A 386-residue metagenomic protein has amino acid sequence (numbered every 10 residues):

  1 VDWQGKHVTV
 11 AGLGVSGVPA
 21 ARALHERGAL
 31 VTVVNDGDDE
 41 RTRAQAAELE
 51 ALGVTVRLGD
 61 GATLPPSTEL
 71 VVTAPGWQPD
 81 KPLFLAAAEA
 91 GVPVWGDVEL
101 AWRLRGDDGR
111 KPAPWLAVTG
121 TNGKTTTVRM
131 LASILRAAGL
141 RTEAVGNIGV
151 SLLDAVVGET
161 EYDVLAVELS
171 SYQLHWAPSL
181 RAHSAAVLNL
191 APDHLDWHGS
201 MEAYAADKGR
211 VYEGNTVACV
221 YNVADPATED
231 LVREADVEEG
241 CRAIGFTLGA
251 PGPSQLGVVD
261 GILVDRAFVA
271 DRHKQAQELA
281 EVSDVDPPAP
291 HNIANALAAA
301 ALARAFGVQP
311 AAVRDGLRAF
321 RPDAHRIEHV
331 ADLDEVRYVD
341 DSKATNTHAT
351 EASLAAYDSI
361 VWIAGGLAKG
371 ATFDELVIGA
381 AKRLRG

Functional and structural regions predicted by a protein language model:
V1-A117, L131, A138, R318 (+1 more regions): Short, basic phosphate-binding NTP loop
D2-H7, G17-R27, L279-L384: Nucleotide phosphate-binding/pyrophosphate-handling subdomain across enzymes that bind or process nucleotide phosphates
G12, L24, V71, V118 (+10 more regions): Residue-level signal for inorganic ion chemistry
G14, G37, I148, A224-D225 (+1 more regions): Residues in the short beta-alpha loop(s) of Rossmann-like NAD(P)-binding domains
R22, A47, L85, S133 (+4 more regions): Alpha-helical segments flanking ligand/cofactor-binding loops in enzyme cores
T32, E143, V361: Conserved beta-strand positions in the Rossmann-like core of class I SAM-dependent methyltransferases
N35, L58-D60, W95-L100, E143-G146 (+3 more regions): Beta-strand->loop->alpha-helix junctions that form or flank phosphate-binding loops in nucleotide-handling enzymes
L64-T68, P75-V223, A227-G240, Y357: Phosphate-binding loop of NTP-binding sites
